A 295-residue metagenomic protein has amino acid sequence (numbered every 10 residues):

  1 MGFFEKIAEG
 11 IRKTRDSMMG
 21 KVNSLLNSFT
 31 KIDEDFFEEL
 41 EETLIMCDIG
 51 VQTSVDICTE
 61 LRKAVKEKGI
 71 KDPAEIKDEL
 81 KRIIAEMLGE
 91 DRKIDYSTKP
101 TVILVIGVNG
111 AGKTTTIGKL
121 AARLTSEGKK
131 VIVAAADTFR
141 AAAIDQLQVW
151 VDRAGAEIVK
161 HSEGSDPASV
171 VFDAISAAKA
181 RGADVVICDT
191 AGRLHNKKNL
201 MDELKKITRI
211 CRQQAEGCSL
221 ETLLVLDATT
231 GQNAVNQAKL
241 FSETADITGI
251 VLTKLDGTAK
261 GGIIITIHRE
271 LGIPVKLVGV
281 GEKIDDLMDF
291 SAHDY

Functional and structural regions predicted by a protein language model:
M1-A8: Compositionally biased, charge-rich terminal segments
K13, S17-A136, A143-C188: Primarily NTPase-proximal linker/entry elements flanking Walker-type ATP/GTP-binding cores
V51-T53, R140, D256, I284: Short hydrophobic/aromatic residue motifs in ordered secondary structure
I106-G107, D189, V225, G279: Short beta-strand segments
A111-G118, A141-A143, N233-V235, T258-G262: Short glycine/serine/threonine-rich phosphate/pyrophosphate-binding segments that cradle anionic phosphate groups
D166-R181, H195-H293: Conserved catalytic-core segment of NTP-binding enzymes
A191-R193: Short glycine-rich anion-binding loops that position phosphate/pyrophosphate groups of nucleotides and phosphorylated
